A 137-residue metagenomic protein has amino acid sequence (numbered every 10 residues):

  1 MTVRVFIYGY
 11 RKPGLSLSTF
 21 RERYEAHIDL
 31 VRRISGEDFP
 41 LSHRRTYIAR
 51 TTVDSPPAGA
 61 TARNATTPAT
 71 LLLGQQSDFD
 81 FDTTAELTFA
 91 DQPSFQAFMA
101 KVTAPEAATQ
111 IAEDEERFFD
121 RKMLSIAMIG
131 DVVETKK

Functional and structural regions predicted by a protein language model:
M1-K137: Macromolecular interaction modules
